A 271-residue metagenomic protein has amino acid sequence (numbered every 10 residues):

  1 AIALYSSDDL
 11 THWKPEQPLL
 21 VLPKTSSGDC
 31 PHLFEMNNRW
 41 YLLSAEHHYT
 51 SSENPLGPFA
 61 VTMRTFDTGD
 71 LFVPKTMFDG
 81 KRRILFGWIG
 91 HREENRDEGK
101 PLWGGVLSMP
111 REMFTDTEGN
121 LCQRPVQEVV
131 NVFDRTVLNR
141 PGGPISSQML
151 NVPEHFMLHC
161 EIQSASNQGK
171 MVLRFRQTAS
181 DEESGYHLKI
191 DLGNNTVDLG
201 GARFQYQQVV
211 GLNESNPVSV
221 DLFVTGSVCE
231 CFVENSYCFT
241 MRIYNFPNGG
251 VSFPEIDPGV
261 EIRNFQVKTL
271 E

Functional and structural regions predicted by a protein language model:
A1-A3, H48-E53, R96-G99, M109: Structural motif
A1-Y5, P15-K24, D29-E46, R83-I89 (+1 more regions): Hydrophobic core segments of beta-strands in well-ordered, beta-rich domains
L4-K24, Y49-T68, G119-V126: Blade-edge beta-strand/turn elements of extracellular beta-propeller and related beta-sheet repeat scaffolds
S26, A45, T65-G69, F78 (+2 more regions): Active-site-proximal structural scaffolding
G28-P31, L71-K75: Repeated scaffold domains used in trafficking and secretory/extracellular systems, primarily beta-propellers
E46-Y49, S227: Loop/turn residues immediately N-terminal
V61, F78-F86, H91-E271: Beta-rich accessory regions
